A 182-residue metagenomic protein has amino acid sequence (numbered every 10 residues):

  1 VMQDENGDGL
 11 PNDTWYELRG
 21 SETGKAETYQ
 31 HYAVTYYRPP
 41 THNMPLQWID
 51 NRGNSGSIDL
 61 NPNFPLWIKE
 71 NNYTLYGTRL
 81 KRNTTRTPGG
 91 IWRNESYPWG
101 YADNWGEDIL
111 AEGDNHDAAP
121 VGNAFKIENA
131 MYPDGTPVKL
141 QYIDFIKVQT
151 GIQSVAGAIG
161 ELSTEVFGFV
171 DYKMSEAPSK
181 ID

Functional and structural regions predicted by a protein language model:
E5-T14, D182: Acidic, glycine-anchored loop motifs typical of Ca2+
N6, G20-E22, I152: A mature extracytoplasmic/lumenal domain signature
G9-D13, S21-A119: Low-complexity, serine/threonine/proline-enriched polar segments
G113-K180: Ser/Thr/Pro-rich, low-complexity mucin-like regions that serve as glycosylated stalks/linkers or repetitive adhesive
